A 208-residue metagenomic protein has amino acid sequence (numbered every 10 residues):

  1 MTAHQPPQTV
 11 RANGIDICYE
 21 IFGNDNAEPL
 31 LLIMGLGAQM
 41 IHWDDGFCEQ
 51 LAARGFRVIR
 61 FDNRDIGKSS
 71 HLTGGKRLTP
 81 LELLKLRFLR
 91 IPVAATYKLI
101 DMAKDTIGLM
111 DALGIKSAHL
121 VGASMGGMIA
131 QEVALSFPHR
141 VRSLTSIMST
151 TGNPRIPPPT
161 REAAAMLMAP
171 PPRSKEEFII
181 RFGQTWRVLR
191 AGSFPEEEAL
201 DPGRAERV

Functional and structural regions predicted by a protein language model:
R11-L89: Conserved HGGG/HGGXW glycine-rich cap/lid loop of the alpha/beta-hydrolase fold
P29, R57, K116-H119, R140-S143: Structural signature of beta-strand start/N-cap positions in the alpha/beta core of ABC transporter nucleotide-binding
K85-A95, A164-P171: Short glycine/proline- and acidic residue-enriched helix-loop micro-motifs that form flexible lids or anion-recognition
T96, I100-A118: Conserved acidic catalytic loop of the alpha/beta-hydrolase fold
L120-G122, I147: Short beta-strand immediately N-terminal to the catalytic nucleophile in serine-hydrolase-like folds
G122, G126, A130: Gly/Ala-rich beta-loop-alpha elbow adjacent to hydrolase catalytic centers
Q131, L135, R142-R173: Flexible "cap/lid" loop of the alpha/beta hydrolase fold
P159-V208: Alpha/beta-hydrolase
